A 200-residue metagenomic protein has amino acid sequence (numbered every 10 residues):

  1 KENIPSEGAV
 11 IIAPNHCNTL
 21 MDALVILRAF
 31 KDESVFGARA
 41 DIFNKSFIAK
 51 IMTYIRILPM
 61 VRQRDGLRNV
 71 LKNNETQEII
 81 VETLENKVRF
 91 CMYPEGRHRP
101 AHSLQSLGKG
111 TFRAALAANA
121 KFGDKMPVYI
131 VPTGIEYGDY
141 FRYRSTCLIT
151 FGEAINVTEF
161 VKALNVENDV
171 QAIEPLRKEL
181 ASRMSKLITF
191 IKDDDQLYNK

Functional and structural regions predicted by a protein language model:
K1-N168: Soluble catalytic domains of membrane acyltransferases
V170-E174, K178-K200: Long, charge-rich alpha-helical interaction segments
